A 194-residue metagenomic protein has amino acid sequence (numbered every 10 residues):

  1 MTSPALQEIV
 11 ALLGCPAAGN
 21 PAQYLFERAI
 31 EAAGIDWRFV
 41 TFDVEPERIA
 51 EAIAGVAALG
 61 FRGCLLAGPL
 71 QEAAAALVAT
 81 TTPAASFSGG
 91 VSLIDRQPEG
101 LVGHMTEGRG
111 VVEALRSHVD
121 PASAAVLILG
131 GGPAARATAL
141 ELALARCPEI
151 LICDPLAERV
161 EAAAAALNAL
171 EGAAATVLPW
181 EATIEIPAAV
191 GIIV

Functional and structural regions predicted by a protein language model:
T2-V119: Phosphate/diphosphate ligand-binding glycine-rich loop within oxidoreductases
A5-L6, A122, R146, A188-A189: Residue-level preference for short coil/turn positions at secondary-structure junctions
I9, R38, A125, P148-E149 (+1 more regions): Residues at the starts of beta-strands that form the adenosine-phosphate
G14, M105-G108, L115, V119-C147 (+1 more regions): Glycine-rich adenosine-cofactor-binding loop
A32-I35, R146, N168-A173: Short helix-capping segments at alpha-helix termini
I150, P155-V194: Anionic-ligand binding region
